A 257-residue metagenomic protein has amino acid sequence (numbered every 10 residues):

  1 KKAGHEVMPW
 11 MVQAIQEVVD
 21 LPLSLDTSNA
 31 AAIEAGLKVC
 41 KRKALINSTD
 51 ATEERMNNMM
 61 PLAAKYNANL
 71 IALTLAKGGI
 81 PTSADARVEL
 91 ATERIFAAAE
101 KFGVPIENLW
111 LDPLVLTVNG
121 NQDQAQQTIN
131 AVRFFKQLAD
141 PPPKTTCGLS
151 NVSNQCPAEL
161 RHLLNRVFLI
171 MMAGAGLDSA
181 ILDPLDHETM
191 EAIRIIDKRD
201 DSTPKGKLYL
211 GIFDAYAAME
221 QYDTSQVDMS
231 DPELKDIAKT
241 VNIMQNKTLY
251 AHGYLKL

Functional and structural regions predicted by a protein language model:
K1, L21-N29, A44-E53: Catalytic beta/alpha-barrel core
K1-L21, V115-A125: Glycine-rich, proline-tolerant flexible connector loops at the mouths of alpha/beta enzymes
A31, K41-R42, K207: Terminal amphipathic helices with adjacent charged low-complexity linkers/tails
A35, K41-A72: Active-site-proximal beta-alpha core segment in soluble small-molecule metabolic enzymes
N57, K65-Q221: Catalytic alpha/beta core domains of metabolic enzymes, predominantly
E191-L257: A mid-to-C-terminal "edge-of-domain" accessory segment
